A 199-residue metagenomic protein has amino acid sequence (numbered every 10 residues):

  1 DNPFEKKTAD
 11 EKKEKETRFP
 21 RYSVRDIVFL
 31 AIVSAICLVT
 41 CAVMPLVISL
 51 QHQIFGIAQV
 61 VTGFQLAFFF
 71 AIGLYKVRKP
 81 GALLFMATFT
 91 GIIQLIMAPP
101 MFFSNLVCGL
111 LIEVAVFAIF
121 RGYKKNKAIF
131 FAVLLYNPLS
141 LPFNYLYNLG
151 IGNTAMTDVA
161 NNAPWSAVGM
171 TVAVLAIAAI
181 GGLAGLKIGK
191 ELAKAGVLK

Functional and structural regions predicted by a protein language model:
D1-R21: Short, Lys/Arg-rich, polar N-terminal cytosolic tail immediately upstream of the first transmembrane signal-anchor
K15-R78: Hydrophobic transmembrane alpha-helices
T17-V24, A118-K127: Membrane-interface helix-boundary motifs at transmembrane edges
V24-V33, A58, T62, G81-M86 (+7 more regions): Alpha-helical transmembrane segments of integral membrane proteins
S34-A42, A67-A71, Y75, L95 (+3 more regions): Transmembrane alpha-helical segments of multi-pass membrane transport proteins and ion-pumping complexes
V47-G56, A118-K124, K190-L198: Membrane interface segments of multi-pass transport proteins and intramembrane proteases
G56-A115: Alpha-helical membrane segments and adjacent membrane-interface helices in multi-pass membrane proteins
N126-K199: Membrane-embedded alpha-helical hairpins and interfacial helices in multi-pass inner-membrane proteins
